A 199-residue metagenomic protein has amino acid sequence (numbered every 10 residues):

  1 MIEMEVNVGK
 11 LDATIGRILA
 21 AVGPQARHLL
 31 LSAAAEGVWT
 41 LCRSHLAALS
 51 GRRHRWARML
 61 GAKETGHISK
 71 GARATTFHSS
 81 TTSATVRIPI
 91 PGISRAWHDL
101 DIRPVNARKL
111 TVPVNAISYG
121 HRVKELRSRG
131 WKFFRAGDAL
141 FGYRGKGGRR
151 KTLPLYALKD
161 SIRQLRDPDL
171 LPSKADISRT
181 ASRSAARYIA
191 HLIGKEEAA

Functional and structural regions predicted by a protein language model:
M1-A199: Short, Lys/Arg-rich flexible segments
